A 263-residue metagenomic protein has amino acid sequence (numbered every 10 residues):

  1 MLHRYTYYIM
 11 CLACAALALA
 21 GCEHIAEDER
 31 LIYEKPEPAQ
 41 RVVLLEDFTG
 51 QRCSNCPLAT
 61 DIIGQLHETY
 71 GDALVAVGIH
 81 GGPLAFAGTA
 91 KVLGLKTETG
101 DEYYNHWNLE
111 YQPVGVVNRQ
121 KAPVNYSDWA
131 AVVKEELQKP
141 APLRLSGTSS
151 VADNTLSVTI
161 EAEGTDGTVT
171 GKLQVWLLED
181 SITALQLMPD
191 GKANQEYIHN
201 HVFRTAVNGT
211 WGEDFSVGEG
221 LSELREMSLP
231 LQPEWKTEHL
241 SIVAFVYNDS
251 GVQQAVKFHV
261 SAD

Functional and structural regions predicted by a protein language model:
L2-Y5, A16-L44, D263: Bacterial Sec-dependent N-terminal signal peptides
L12, P38, T69, Q138-P140 (+1 more regions): A generic structural signal for short, non-catalytic loop/turn and secondary-structure boundary residues
C14-L17, P36, T69, W107 (+1 more regions): Structural motif
R30-I32, I62-H67, Y103, A130-E135: Intrinsically disordered, low-complexity boundary segments flanking structured domains
E34-G81: Local sequence-structure signature of Cys/Sec-based thiol-disulfide redox active-site neighborhoods
G78-D263: Short, conserved sequence motifs used for protein processing/export or organelle targeting and for catalysis
